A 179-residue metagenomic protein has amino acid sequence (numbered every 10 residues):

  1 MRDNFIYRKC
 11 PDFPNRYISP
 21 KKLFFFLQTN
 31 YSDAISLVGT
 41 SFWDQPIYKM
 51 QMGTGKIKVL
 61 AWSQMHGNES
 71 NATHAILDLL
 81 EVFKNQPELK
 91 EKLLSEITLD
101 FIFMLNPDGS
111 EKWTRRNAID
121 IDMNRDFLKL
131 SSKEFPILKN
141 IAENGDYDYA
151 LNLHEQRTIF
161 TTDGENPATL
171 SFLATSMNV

Functional and structural regions predicted by a protein language model:
M1-I47: Short glycine- and acidic-rich boundary segments immediately preceding or forming the N-terminal edge of structured
P11-N15, H66, N124-L128: Second-shell loop/turn segments in exported
T40, L60-W62: Residue-level signal for helical boundary/lining positions with a hydrophobic bias
D44, Q64, F101: Conserved hydrophobic/aromatic pocket- or pore-lining residues that grip, position, or stack substrates in active sites
Q45-K49, E111-K112: Short, solvent-exposed polar/charged micro-motifs at secondary-structure junctions
Y48-K56, Q64: Short beta-strand-to-loop junctions in surface cap/lid or active-site-entrance loops
K56-K58, S70-V179: Active-site/substrate-binding loop(s) of hydrolase catalytic cores
